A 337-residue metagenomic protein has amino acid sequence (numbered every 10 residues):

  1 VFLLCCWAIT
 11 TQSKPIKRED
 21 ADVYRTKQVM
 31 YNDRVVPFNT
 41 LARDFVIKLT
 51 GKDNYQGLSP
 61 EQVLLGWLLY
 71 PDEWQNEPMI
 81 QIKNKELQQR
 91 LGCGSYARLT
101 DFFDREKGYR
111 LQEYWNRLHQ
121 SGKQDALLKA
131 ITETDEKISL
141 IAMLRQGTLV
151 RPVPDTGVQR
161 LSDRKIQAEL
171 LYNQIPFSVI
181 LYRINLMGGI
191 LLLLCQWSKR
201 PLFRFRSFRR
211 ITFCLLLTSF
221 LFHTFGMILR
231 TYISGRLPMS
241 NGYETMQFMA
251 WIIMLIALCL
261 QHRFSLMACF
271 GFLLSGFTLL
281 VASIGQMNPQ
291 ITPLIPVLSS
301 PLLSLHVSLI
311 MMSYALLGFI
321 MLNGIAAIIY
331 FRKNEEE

Functional and structural regions predicted by a protein language model:
V1, I175-R204, I253: Selective detector of the "anchor" transmembrane alpha-helix that sits immediately C-terminal
C6-L171, I175: Soluble extramembrane regions of membrane proteins in the secretory/endomembrane system
K14-D22, T26-V29, G157-P176, F225-M246 (+1 more regions): Membrane-interface interhelical loops and short amphipathic "cap" helices that link adjacent transmembrane segments
L186-L192, Q247-H262, L309-A327: Hydrophobic cores of alpha-helical transmembrane segments in multi-pass inner/ER membrane proteins, independent
S198-L202, L229-R236, L260-F264, G285-N288 (+2 more regions): Juxtamembrane transmembrane-helix termini
R204-S219, S265-L274, E337: Membrane-interfacial loop-to-transmembrane alpha-helix junctions, especially the N-terminal start
E244-S283: Phosphate/diphosphate-binding loops
